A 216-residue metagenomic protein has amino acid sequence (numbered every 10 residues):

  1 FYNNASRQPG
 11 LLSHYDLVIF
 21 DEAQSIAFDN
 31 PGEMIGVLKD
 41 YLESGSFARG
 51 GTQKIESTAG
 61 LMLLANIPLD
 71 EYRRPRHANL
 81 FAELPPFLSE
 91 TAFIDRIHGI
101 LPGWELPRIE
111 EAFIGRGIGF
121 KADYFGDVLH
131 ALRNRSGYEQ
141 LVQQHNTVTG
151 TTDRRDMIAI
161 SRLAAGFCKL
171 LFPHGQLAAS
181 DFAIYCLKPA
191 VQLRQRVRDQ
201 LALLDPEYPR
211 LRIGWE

Functional and structural regions predicted by a protein language model:
Y2-P9, E43-A59, A82-E90: Conserved Walker
L11-V18, I67, H98-L106: P-loop NTPase motor core
H14-Y41, A59, N66-R76, A92-F93: Conserved AAA+/SF3 P-loop NTPase catalytic/coupling segment centered on the Walker-B
P31-I35, T58, F87-I94, I118-G126 (+1 more regions): Amphipathic alpha-helical transducer elements in NTP-driven molecular machines
M34, R76-F81, I114-I118: Short secondary-structure boundary/capping segments
A48, L64-N66: A conserved active-site cap/scaffold subdomain adjacent to cofactor or substrate pockets
P75-R108: A short helix-turn-beta junction within AAA+ P-loop NTPase domains corresponding to the substrate/partner-engaging
H98-E216: Conserved NTP phosphate-binding and transfer environment spanning the P-loop NTPase/kinase superfamily
